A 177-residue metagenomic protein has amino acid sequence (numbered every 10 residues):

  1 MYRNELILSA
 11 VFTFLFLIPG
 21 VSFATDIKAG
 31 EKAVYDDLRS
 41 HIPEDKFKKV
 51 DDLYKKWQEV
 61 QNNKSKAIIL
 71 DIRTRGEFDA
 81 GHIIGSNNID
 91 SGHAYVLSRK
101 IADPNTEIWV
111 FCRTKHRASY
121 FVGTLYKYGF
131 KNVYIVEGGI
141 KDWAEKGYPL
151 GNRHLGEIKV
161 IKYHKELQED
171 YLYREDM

Functional and structural regions predicted by a protein language model:
Y2-E5, S22-D51, K56, S65-A67 (+2 more regions): Rhodanese-like catalytic fold shared by cysteine-dependent sulfurtransferases and DSP/PTP-type phosphatases
S9-P19: Bacterial N-terminal signal peptides
E59: Periplasmic peptidoglycan-binding/anchoring modules of Gram-negative envelope and division proteins
I69-D71: Structural scaffold elements adjacent to functional motifs in cytosolic proteins
R75-G76: Mature, secreted membrane-active peptide modules
F111-C112: Short, surface-exposed ligand- or partner-binding patches at beta-edge/loop junctions that are enriched in aromatics
